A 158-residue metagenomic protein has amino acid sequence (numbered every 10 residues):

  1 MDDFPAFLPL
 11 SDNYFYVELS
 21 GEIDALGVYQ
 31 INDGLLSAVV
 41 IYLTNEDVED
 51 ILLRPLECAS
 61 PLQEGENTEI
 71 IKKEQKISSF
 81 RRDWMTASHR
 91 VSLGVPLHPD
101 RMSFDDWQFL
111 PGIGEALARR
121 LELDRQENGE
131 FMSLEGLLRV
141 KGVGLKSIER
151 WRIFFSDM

Functional and structural regions predicted by a protein language model:
M1-M102: N-terminal, intrinsically disordered low-complexity tails/presequences enriched in Lys/Ser/Pro and small residues
P5-A6, Y14-E18, Q30, Q108-F109 (+2 more regions): Non-catalytic interaction surface on structured domains
V48-I51, F131-S133, K146: A compact, surface-exposed functional segment
H89-P111, L123-K141, E149-M158: Extended, structured, electrostatic nucleic-acid-contact surfaces
A118-L121: Conserved hydrophobic/aromatic packing and binding residues within compact polymer-binding modules
